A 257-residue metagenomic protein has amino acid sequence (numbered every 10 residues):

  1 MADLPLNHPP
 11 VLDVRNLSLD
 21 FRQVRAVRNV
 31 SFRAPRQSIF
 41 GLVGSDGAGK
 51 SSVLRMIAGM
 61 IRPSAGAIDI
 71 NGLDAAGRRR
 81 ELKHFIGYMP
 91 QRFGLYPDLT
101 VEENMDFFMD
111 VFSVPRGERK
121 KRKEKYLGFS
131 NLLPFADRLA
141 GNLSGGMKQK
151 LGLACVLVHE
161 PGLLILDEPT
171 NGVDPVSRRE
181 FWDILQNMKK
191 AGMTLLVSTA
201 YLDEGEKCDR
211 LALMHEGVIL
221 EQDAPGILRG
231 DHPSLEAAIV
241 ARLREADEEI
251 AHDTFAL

Functional and structural regions predicted by a protein language model:
A58: Helix-to-loop junction immediately C-terminal to a conserved catalytic motif
G66-D74, E81-L82: Conserved ABC transporter NBD signature motif
D98, L139-G146: Conserved ABC ATPase signature
D106, D110-F135: Conserved ABC ATPase "signature" region
L164-E168: Catalytic Walker B motif of ABC-type/P-loop ATPase nucleotide-binding domains
Q222-D223: ABC ATPase "signature
